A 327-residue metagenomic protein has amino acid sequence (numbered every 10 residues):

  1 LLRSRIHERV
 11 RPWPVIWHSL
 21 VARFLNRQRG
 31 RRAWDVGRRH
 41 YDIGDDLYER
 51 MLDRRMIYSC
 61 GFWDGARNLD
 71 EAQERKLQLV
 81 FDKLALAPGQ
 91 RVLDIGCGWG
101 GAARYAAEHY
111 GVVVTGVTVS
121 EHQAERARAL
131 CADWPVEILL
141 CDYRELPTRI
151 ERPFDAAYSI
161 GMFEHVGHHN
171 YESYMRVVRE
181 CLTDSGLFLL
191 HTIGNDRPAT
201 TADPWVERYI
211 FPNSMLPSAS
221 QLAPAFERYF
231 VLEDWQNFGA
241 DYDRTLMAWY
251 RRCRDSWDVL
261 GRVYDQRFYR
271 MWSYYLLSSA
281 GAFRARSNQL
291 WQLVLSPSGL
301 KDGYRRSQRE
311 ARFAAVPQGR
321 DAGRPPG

Functional and structural regions predicted by a protein language model:
L1-M51: N-terminal auxiliary segments of SAM/dcSAM-dependent transferases
G89-G96: Conserved class I S-adenosyl-L-methionine
W99-Y110: Conserved SAM-binding loop of SAM-dependent methyltransferases across substrates and taxa, primarily the Class I
D133-E145: Conserved SAM-binding strand-loop segment of SAM-dependent methyltransferases
E145-A157: A short acidic, Gly/Pro-enriched loop at the edge of an enzyme's catalytic core that lines a small-molecule cofactor
E172-D184: A short glycine-rich, Lys/Arg-flanked "PGG" loop and its adjoining helix->strand segment in the class I
S185-I193: Conserved beta-strand signature within the Rossmann-like core of class I S-adenosyl-L-methionine
I193-G303: Substrate-binding/catalytic lobe of Class I Rossmann-like enzymes that use SAM or dcSAM, i.e., the mid-to-C-terminal
